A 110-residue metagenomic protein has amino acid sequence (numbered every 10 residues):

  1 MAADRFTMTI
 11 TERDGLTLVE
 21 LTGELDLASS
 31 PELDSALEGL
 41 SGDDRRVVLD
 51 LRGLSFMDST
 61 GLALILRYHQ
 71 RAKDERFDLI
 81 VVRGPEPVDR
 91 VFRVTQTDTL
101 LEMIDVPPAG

Functional and structural regions predicted by a protein language model:
M1-S55, L66-G110: STAS-like cytosolic regulatory interaction modules
